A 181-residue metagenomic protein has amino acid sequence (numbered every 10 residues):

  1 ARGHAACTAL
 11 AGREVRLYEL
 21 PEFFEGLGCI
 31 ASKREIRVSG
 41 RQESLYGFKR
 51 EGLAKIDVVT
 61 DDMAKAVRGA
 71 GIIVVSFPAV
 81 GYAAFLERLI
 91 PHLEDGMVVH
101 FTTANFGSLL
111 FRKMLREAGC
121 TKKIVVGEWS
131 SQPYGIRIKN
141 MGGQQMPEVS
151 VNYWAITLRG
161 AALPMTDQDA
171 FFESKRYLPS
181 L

Functional and structural regions predicted by a protein language model:
A1-T8: Glycine-rich adenosine-cofactor-binding loop
A11: Conserved dinucleotide-binding and phosphotransfer motif residues
E14-G69: Conserved N-terminal Rossmann-fold NAD(P) cofactor-binding segment
G28-K33, F111-E117, E173-R176: Short, aromatic/basic amphipathic alpha-helical patches
F48-T102: Rossmann-like NAD(P)-binding element
A64, S131, M165: Residues that form or immediately flank small-molecule/cofactor binding pockets and catalytic motifs
A79-G143: Rossmann-like NAD(P)(H) cofactor-binding subdomain of soluble oxidoreductases
N140-L181: Internal alpha-helical scaffold of NAD(P)-dependent oxidoreductase catalytic cores
